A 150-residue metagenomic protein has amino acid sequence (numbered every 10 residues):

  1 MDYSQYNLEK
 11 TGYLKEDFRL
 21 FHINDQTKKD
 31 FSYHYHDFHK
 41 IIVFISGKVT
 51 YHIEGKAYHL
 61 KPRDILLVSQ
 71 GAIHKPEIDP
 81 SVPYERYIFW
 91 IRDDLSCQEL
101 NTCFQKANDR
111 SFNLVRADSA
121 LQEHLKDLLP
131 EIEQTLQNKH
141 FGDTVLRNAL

Functional and structural regions predicted by a protein language model:
M1-I65, D109: Generic protein-terminus/edge-of-domain signal
M1-R19, K75-N138: A hydrophobic/aromatic-rich effector-binding and dimerization subdomain of bacterial HTH-type transcriptional regulators
Q26-K28, P62-R63, G71, S81 (+1 more regions): Tight coil/turn sites that cap or link beta-strands
Y35, S119-Q122, N148: Short, solvent-exposed loop/helix junctions and linker helices that flank or host conserved functional motifs
T50-H52, V68, H74-S81: Short beta-strand His + acidic residue motifs that chelate non-heme Fe in jelly-roll/DSBH and cupin folds
L136-L150: All-alpha amphipathic helical-bundle segments outside canonical DNA-binding/catalytic cores that form hydrophobic
